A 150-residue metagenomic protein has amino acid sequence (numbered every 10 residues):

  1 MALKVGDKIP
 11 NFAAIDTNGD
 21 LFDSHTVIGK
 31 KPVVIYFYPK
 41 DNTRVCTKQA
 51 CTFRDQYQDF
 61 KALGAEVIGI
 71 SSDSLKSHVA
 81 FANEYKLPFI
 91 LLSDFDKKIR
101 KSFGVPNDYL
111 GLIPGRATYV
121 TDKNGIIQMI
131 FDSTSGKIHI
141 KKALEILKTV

Functional and structural regions predicted by a protein language model:
M1-V150: Chalcogenol-based redox active-site neighborhoods
